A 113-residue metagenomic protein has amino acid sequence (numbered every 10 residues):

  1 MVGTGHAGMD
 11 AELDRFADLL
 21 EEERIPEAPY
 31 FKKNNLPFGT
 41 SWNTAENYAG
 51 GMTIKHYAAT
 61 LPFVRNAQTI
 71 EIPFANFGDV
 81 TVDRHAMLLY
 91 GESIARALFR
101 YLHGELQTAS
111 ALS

Functional and structural regions predicted by a protein language model:
M1-S113: Structured catalytic-domain cores with a bias toward divalent-metal coordination
